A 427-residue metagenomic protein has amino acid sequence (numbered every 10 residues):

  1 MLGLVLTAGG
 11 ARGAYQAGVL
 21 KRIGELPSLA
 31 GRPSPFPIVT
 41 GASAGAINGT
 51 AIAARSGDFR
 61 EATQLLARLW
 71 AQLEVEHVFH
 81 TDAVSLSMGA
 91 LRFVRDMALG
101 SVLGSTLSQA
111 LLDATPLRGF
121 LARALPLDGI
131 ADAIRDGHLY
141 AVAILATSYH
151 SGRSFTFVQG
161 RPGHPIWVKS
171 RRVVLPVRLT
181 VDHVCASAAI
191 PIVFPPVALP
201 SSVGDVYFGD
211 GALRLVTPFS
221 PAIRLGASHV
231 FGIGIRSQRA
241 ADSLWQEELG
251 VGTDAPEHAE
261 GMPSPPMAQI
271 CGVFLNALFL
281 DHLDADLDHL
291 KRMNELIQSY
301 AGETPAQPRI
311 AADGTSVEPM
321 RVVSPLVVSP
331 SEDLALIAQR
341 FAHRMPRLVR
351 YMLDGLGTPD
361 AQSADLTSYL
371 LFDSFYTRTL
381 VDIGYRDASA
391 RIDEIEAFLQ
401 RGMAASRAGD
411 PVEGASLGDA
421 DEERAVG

Functional and structural regions predicted by a protein language model:
M1-V5, G10-Q109, T115, L121 (+6 more regions): Patatin-like phospholipase
G3-L6, P37-S43, A141-T147, P325-S329: Extended hydrophobic secondary-structure segments that form protein cores and membrane-embedded regions
E25-P33, G129-I134, Y300-V317: Alpha-helix termini
V78-L112, P116, P263, M267-D284 (+1 more regions): Alpha-helical membrane-targeting segments
S108, P116, L121, E295-G427: C-terminal helical/tail subdomains of lipid-metabolizing enzymes
S108-A146, R153-F157: Active-site periphery "cap/insert" segments of enzyme catalytic domains
G137-I270, F274, Q362-F372: Active-site gating loop/helix substructures
P266-D313: C-terminal amphipathic alpha-helical segment
